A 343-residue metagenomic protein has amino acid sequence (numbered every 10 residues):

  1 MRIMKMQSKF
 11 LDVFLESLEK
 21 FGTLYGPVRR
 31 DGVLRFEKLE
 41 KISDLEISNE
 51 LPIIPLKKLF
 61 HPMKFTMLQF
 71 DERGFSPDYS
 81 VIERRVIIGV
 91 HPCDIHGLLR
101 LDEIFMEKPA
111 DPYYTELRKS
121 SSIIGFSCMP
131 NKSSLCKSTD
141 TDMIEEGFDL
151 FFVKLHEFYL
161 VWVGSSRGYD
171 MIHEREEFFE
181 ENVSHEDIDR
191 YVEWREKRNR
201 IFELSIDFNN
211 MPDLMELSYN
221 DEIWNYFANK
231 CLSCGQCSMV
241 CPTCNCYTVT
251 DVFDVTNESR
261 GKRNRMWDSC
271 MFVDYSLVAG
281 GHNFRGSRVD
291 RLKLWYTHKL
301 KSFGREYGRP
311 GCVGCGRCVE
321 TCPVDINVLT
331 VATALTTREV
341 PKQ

Functional and structural regions predicted by a protein language model:
M1-L214: Iron-sulfur-associated redox domains of electron-transfer enzymes in respiratory and anaerobic energy metabolism
H91, G235, M239, E320: Short alpha-helical basic/polar micro-motif
L98, P242-C246, P323: Active-site-flanking alpha-helical
S166, Q236, P242-V249, Y275: Histidine- and/or cysteine-centered catalytic micro-motif in compact active-site loops
F208-N229, Y247-Q343: Ferredoxin-type iron-sulfur electron-transfer modules in oxidoreductases and energy-metabolism complexes
N210-L214, C231-P242: Oxyanion-binding "anion nests"
